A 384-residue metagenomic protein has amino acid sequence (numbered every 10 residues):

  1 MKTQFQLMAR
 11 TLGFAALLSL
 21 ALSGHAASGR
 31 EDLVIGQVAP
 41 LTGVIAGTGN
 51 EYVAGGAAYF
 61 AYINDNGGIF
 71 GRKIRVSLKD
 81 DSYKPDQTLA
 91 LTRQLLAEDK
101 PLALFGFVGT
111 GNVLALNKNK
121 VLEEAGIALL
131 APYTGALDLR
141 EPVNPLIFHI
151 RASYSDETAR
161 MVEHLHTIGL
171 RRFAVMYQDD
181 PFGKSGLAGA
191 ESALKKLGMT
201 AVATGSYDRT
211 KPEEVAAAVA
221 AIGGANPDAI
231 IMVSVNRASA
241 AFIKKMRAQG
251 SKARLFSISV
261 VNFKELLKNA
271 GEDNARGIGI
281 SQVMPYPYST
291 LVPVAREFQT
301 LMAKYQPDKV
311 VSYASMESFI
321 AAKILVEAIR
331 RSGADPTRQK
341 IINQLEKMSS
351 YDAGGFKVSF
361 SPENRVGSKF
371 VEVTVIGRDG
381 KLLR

Functional and structural regions predicted by a protein language model:
M1-V34: Short, low-complexity disordered leader/linker segments with a strong preference for bacterial N-terminal type II
H25-Q37, G67-K73, L165-R171, D335: Immediate post-signal peptide segment of exported/extracytoplasmic ligand-binding proteins
D32-V34, G47-A54, N66-D138, D208 (+3 more regions): Beta-alpha junction/loop-to-helix N-cap segments that form part of ligand/metal-binding clefts
L33-G55, K79-P85, V108-G109, M176-K184 (+3 more regions): Extracytoplasmic "Venus flytrap"
Q87-A90, A136-D138, P145-G250, K264 (+1 more regions): Extracellular/periplasmic Venus flytrap/periplasmic-binding protein
L95-G109, I127-P132, A174-Y177, N226-N236 (+3 more regions): Periplasmic-binding protein-like
I243-S318, I376, G380-L383: Extracellular/periplasmic periplasmic-binding protein-like sensory domains
M302-M316, V326-L383: Segments of small-molecule ligand-sensing domains
